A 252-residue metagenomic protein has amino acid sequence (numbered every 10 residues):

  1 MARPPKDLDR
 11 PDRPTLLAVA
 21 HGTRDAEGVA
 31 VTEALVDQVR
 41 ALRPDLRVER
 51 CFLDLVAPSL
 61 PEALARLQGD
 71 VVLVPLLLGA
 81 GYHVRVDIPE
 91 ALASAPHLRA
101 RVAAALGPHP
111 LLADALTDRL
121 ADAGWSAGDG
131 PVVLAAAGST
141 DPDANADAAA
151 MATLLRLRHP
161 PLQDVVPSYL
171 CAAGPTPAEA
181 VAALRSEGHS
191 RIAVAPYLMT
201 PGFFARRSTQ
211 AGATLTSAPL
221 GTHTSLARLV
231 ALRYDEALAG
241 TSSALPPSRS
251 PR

Functional and structural regions predicted by a protein language model:
M1-R252: Active-site-proximal alpha-helix that buttresses catalytic centers in soluble enzyme cores
